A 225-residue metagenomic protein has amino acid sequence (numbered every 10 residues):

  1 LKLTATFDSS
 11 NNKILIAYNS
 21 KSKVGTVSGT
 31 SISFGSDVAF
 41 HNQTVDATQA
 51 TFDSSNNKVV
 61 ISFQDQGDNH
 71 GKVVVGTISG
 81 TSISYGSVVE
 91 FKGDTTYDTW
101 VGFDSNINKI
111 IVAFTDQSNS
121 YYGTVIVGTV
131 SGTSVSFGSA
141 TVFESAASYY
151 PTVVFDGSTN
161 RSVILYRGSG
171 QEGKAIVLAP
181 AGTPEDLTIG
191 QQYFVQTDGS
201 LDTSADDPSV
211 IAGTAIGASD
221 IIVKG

Functional and structural regions predicted by a protein language model:
L1-G182: Extracellular, repeat-based ectodomains that mediate carbohydrate processing or recognition
T183-G225: Glycine-anchored, exposed beta-strand/edge motif detector
